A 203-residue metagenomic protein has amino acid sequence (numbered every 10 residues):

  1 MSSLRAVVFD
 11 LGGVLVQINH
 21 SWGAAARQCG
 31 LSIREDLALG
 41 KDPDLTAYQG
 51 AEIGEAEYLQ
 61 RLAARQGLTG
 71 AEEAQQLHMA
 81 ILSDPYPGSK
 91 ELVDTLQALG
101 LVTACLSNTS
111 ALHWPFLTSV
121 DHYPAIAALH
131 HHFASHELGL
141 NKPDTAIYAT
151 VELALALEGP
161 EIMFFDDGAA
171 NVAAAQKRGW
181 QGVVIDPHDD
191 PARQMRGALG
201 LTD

Functional and structural regions predicted by a protein language model:
M1-V7, L106, S110-A111, P115-D203: Asp-based, Mg2+/Mn2+-dependent phosphohydrolase catalytic module
S2-E91, A98-L99, W114, G197: N-terminal helical cap/lid subdomain that shapes the substrate entry/recognition surface in HAD-like hydrolases
D10-G13, A51, L96, C105 (+2 more regions): Generic structural signal for small/hydrophobic residues in well-ordered secondary structure, especially within
E91-D94, A98, L153, A173: Surface-exposed alpha-helical segments enriched in charged/polar residues
L101-T103: Short, well-ordered coil/turn segments that N-cap beta-strands
